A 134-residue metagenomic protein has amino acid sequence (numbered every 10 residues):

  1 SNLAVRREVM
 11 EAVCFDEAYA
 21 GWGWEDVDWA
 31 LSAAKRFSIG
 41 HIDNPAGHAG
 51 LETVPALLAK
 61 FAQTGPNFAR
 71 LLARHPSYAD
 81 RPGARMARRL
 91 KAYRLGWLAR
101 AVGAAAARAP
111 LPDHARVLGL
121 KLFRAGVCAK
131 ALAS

Functional and structural regions predicted by a protein language model:
S1-V13: Conserved nucleotide-sugar donor-binding and metal-coordinating catalytic region shared by glycosyltransferases
A4, G23, G40: Short aromatic/basic micro-patch
E8, D28, P45: Active-site phosphate/pyrophosphate-handling residues
G21-W29: Acidic donor-binding loop at a coil-to-helix junction in glycosyltransferase catalytic cores that engages
W29-A30, L57: Short, hydrophobic alpha-helical packing/hinge segments within bilobed ligand-binding/sensory domains
S32-A34: Hydrophobic residues within well-ordered alpha-helices
I42-A59, N67-R74: Active-site donor/metal-binding and catalytic loop motifs of nucleotide-sugar-dependent glycosylation enzymes
A62-P66, D80-S134: Non-catalytic, C-terminal membrane-associated alpha-helical segments of glycosyltransferases
